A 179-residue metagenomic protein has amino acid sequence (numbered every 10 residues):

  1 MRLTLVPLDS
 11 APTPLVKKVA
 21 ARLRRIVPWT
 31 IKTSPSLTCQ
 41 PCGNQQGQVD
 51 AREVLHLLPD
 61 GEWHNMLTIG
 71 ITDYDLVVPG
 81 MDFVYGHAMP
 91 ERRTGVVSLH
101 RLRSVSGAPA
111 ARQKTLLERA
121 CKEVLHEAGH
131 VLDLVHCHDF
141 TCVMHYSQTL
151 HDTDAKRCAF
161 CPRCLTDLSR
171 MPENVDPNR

Functional and structural regions predicted by a protein language model:
M1-A11: Fold-level signature of zinc-dependent metallopeptidase catalytic domains
R2, G107-A108, C158: Generic signal for short, ordered secondary-structure residues within or immediately flanking folded domains
D9-V124, V131, V135: Metzincin-family zinc-dependent endopeptidase catalytic domain
D82-E91, V96-R101, A159-R179: Extended, non-globular alpha-helical segments
A111-N178: The catalytic-center signature of Zn2+-dependent metalloproteases
